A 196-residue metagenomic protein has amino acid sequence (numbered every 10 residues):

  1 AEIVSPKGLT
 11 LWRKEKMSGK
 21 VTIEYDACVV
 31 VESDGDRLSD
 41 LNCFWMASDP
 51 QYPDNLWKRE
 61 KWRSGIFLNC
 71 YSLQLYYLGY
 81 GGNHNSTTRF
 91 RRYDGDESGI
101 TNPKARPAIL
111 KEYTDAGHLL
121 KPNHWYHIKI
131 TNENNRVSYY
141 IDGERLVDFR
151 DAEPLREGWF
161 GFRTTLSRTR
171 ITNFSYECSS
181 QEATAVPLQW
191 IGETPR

Functional and structural regions predicted by a protein language model:
A1-R196: Extracellular glycan-recognition regions
